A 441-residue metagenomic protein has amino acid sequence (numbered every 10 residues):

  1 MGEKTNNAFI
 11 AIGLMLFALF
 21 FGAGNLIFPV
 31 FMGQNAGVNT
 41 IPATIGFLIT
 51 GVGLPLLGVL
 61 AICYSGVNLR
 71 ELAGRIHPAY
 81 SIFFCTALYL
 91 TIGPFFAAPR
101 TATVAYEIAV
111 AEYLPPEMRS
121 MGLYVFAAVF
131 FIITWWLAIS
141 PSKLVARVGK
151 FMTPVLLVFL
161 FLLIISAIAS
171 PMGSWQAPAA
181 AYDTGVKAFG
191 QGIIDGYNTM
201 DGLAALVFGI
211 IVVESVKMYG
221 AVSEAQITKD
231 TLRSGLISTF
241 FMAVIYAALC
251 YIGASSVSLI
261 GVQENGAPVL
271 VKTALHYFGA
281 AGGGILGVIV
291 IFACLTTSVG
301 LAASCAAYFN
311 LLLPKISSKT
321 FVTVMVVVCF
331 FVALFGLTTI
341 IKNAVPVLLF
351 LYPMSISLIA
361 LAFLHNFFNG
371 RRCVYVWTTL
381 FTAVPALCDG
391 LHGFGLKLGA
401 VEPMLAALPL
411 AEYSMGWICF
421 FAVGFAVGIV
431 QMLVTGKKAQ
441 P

Functional and structural regions predicted by a protein language model:
I10-F21, S166-G173, Y182-L249, I285-C294 (+2 more regions): Hydrophobic, membrane-embedded alpha-helices of multi-pass small-molecule transporters
G53, L57, V155-A167, L232-V257 (+1 more regions): Selective recognition of specific alpha-helical transmembrane segments in multi-pass small-molecule
C63-L72, F131-M152, M218-A221, F330-N343 (+1 more regions): Membrane-water interface regions at transmembrane-helix termini and the short interhelical loops of multi-pass membrane
L69-G74, I245-L295, L311, P346: TM-loop-TM module centered on a large, flexible mid-protein loop between adjacent transmembrane helices in multi-pass
P94, A98, L157-T184, G202-L203 (+4 more regions): Hydrophobic alpha-helical segments and their helix-loop junctions in multi-pass secondary transporters
I139-A167, A344-I356, Y375-V384: Membrane-interface loop-to-helix entry segments
S140-F151, F189, V212-F241, L259-V271 (+2 more regions): Hydrophobic, small-residue-rich membrane helices and short re-entrant helix-turn-helix hairpins that build
I359-A426, L433, K437-P441: C-terminal membrane-solvent junction of multi-pass transporters and transport-like membrane proteins
